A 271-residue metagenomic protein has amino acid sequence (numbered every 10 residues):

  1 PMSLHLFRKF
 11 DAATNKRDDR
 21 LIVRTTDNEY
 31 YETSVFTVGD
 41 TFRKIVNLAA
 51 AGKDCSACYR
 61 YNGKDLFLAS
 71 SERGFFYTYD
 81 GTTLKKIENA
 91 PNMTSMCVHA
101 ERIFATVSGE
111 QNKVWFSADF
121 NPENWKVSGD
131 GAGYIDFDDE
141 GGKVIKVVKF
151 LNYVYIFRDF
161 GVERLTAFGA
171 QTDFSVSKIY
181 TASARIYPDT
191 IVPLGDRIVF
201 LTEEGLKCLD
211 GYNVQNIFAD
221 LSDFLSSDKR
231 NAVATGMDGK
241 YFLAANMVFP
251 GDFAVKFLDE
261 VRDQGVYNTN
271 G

Functional and structural regions predicted by a protein language model:
P1-F42, N92-R164, A245-T269: N-terminal beta-propeller domains
L4, S56-C58, M96, V147 (+2 more regions): Hydrophobic core register within WD40 beta-propeller blades
Y31, F76-Y77, E163, K207: WD40 beta-propeller blade core
V35-V38, Y79-T82, F120, A167-A170 (+2 more regions): Short loop/turn segments that connect beta-strands within beta-propeller blades
F36-Y61: A broadly used, surface-exposed interaction patch
V46-A51, K86-A90, D136-E140, K178-S183 (+1 more regions): Surface loop/turn motifs at the tips and blade-to-blade linkers of beta-strand repeat domains
A57-I87: Hydrophobic or amphipathic alpha-helical targeting/insertion segments
D65-L66, E101, E140-G271: Beta-sheet-dominated scaffold domains
